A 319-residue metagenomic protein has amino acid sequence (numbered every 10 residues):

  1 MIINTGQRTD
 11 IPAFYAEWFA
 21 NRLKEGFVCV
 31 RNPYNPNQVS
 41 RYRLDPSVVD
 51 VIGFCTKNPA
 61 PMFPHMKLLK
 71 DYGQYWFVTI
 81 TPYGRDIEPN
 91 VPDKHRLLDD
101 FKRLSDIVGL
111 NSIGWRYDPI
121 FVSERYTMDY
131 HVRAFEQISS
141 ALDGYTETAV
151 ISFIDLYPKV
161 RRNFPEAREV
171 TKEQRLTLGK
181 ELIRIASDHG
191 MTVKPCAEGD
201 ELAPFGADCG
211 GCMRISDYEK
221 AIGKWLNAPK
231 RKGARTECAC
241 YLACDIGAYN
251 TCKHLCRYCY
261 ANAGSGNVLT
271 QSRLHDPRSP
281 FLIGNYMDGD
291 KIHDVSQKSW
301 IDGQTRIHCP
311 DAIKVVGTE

Functional and structural regions predicted by a protein language model:
M1-I87, K94, F101-S105, L110 (+1 more regions): Conserved Radical SAM active-site core
T9, N58, I80-G84, P119-F121 (+2 more regions): Active-site-proximal loop/turn and secondary-structure-junction residues that shape catalytic pockets, frequently
Y83-V91, P119-D129, N163-V170: Surface-exposed cleft-lining segments at the edges of enzyme active sites
R96-R162, K180-A197: Conserved C-terminal portion of the radical SAM core fold that forms the substrate/S-adenosylmethionine-binding
V160-C244: A conserved mid-domain beta-alpha-beta active-site/ligand-binding segment of alpha/beta enzyme cores
K194, A207-N227, Y241, N262-I283 (+2 more regions): Intrinsically disordered, low-complexity segments enriched in serine, threonine, and glycine
T236, A243-G264: Local cysteine-cluster metal-coordination motifs and their immediate loop/turn environment, predominantly Fe-S cluster
